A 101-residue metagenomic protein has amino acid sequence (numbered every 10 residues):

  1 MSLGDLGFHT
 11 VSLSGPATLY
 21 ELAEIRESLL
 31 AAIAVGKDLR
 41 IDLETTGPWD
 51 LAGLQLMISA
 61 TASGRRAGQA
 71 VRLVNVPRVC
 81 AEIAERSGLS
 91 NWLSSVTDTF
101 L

Functional and structural regions predicted by a protein language model:
M1-A52, I58-L101: STAS-like cytosolic regulatory interaction modules
